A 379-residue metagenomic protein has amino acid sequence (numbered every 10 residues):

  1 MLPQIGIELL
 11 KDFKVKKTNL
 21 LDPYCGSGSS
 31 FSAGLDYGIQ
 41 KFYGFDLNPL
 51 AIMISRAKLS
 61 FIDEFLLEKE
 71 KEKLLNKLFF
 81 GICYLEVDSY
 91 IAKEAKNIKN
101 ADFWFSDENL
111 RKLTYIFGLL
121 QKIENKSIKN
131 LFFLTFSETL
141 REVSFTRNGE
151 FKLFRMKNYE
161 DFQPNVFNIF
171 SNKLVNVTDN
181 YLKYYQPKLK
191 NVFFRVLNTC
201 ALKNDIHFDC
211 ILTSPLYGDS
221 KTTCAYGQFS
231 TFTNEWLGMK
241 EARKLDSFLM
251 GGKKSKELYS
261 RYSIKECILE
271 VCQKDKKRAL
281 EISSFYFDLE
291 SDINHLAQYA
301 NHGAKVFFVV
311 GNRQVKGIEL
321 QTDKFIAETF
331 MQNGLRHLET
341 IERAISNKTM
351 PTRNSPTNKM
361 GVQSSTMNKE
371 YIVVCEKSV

Functional and structural regions predicted by a protein language model:
M1-T18, R141, F145-N148, K157-E160: Class I S-adenosyl-L-methionine
L2, L9-F80, S171-N204, C210-G251 (+5 more regions): Conserved S-adenosyl-L-methionine
L2-I5, K112, I116, K173 (+3 more regions): Alpha-helical packing segments of well-folded alpha/beta enzyme cores
L110-T213, G218-G227: SAM-dependent nucleic-acid methyltransferase catalytic core
Q121-K122, R141, N294, Q298 (+2 more regions): A SAM-dependent methyltransferase catalytic signature shared across enzymes that methylate proteins
Y217-H295: SAM-dependent methyltransferase catalytic-core segment centered on the flexible catalytic loop and adjoining short
F287-L320: Conserved, well-ordered alpha-helix/loop/beta-strand core segments that scaffold catalytic motifs
N301, P356-V379: Core SAM-dependent methyltransferase catalytic element
